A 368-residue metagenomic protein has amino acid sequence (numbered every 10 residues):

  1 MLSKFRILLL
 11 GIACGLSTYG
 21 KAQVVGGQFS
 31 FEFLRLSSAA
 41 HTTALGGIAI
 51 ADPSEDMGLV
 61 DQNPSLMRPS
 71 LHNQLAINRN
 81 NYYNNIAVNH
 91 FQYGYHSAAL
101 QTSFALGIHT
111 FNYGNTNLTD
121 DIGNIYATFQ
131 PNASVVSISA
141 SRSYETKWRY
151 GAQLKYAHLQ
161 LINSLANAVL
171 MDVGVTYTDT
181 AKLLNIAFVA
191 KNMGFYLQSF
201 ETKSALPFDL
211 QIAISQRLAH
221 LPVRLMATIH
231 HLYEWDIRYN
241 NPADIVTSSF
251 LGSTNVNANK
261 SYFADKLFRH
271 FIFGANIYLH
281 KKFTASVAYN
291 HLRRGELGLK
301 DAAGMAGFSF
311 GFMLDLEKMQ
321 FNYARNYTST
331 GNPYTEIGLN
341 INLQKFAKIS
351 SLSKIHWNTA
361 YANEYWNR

Functional and structural regions predicted by a protein language model:
M1-G26, A275: Bacterial Sec-dependent N-terminal signal peptides
Q23-R368: Subset of outer-membrane beta-barrel
